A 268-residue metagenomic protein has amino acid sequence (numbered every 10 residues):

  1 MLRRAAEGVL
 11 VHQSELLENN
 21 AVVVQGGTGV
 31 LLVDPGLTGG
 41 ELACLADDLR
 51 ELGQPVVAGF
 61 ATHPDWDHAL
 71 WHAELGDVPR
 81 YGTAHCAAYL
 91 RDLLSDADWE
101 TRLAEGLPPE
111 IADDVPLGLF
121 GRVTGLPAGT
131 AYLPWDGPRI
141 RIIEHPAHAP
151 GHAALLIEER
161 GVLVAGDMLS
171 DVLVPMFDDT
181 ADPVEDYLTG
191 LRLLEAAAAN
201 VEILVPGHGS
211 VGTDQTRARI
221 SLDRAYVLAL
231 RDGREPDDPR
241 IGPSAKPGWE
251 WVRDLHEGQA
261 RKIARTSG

Functional and structural regions predicted by a protein language model:
M1-E51, A154-D167: Conserved beta-strand hairpin/beta-sheet module of binuclear metal-dependent hydrolase folds, prominently
R4, E51, A88-I143, E159 (+2 more regions): Metallo-beta-lactamase
V30, L37-T38, R139-P146, P150-S221: Metallo-beta-lactamase
L37, A84-A88, L169-S170, D232: Short, acidic/turn-prone active-site loops that include or flank metal/cofactor- and phosphate-binding residues
G40-H85: Active-site metal-binding motif and surrounding structural segment of the metallo-beta-lactamase
A46, W71-E74, L93-S95, F177 (+1 more regions): Short amphipathic alpha-helical segments
D67, A88, V211-D214: Short, active-site-adjacent cap segments at secondary-structure transitions
R192-I203, S210-G268: Accessory terminal helices/loops
